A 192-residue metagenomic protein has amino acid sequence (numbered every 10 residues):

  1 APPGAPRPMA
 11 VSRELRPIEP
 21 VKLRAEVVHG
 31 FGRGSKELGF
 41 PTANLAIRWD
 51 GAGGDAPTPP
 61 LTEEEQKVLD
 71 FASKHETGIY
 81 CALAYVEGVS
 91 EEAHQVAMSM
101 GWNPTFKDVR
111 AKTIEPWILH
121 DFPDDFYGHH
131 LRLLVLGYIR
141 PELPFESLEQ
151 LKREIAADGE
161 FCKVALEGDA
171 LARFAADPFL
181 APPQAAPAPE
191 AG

Functional and structural regions predicted by a protein language model:
A1-P8: Short, Lys/Arg-enriched N-terminal segments with co-localized hydrophobic residues within the first ~10-30 amino acids
P8-G192: Phosphate/ribose-recognition catalytic cores of enzymes acting on nucleotide-derived substrates
